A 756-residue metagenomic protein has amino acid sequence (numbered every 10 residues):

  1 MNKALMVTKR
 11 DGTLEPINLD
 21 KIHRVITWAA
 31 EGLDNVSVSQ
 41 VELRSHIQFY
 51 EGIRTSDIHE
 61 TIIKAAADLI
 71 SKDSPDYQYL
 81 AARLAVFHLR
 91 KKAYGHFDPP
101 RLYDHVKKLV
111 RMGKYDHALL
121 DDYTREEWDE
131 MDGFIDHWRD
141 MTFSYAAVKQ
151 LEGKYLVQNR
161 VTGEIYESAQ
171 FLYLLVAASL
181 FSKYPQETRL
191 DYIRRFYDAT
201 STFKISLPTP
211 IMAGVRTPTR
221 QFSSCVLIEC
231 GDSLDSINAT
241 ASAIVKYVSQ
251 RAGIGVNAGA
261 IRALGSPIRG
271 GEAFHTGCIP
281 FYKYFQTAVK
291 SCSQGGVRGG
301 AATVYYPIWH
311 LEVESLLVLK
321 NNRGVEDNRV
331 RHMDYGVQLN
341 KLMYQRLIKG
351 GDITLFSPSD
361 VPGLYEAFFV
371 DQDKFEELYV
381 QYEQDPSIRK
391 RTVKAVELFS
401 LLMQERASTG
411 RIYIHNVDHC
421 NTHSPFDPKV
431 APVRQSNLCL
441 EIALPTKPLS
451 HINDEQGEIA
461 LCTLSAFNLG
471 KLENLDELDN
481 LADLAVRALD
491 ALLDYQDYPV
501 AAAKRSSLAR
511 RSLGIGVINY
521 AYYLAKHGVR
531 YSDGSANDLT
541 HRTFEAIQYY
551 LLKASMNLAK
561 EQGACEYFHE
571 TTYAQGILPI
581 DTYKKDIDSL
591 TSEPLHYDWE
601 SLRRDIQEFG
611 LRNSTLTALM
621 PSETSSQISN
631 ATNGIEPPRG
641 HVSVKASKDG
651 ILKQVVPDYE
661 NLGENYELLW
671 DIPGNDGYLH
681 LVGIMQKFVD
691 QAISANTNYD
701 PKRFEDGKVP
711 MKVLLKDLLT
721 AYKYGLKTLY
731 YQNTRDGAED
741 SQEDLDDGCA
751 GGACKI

Functional and structural regions predicted by a protein language model:
N2-K3, V36-L174, A178, D191-Y197: Core nucleic-acid recognition elements
N18-N35, L174-F181, N633-P638: Short, surface-exposed, low-complexity cationic segments
Y77-V110, L339, C420-S450, A536-H541 (+3 more regions): Terminal amphipathic helices with adjacent charged low-complexity linkers/tails
T124-L151, L440-T446, L489, L493-D494 (+5 more regions): Catalytic alpha/beta core of large soluble enzyme barrels
V157, E164, F171, V176-R189 (+11 more regions): Function-dense linear segments that define catalytic or interfacial modules in macromolecule-processing proteins
E164-D235, F375-E405, T409-I414, F544-R604: Gly/Pro-rich turn-and-neighbor structural signature
V318, D327, R331-T409, V417: Polar, glycine-rich mid-to-C-terminal structural blocks that act as macromolecule-binding/assembly scaffolds
A482-K504, L508, R530-S622, S694: Internal maturation/activation junctions in enzymes
